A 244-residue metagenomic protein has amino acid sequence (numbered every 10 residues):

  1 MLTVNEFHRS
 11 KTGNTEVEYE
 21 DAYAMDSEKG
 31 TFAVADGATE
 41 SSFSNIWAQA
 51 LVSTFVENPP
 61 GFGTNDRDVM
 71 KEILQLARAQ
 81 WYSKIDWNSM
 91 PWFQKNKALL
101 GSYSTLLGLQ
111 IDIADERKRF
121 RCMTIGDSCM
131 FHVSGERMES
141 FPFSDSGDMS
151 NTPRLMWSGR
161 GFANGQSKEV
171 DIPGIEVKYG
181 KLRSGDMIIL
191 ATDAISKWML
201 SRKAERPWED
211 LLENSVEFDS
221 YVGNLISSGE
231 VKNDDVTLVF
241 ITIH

Functional and structural regions predicted by a protein language model:
M1-H244: PP2C/PPM-type serine/threonine phosphatase catalytic domain
